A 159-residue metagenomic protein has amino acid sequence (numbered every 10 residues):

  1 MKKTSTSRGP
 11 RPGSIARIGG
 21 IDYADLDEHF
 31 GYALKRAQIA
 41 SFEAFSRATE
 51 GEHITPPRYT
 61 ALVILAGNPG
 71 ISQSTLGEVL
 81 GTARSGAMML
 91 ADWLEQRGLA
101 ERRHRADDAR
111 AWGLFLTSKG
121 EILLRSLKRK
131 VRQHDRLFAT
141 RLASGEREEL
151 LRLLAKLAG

Functional and structural regions predicted by a protein language model:
M1-E52, K156: N-terminal leader segment of winged-helix/HTH proteins
K2-T4, R8, G13, F42 (+2 more regions): Charged, amphipathic alpha-helical coiled-coil/dimerization segments
A33, A40, A44, T60-V63 (+2 more regions): Pre-recognition alpha-helix immediately N-terminal to the DNA-recognition helix within helix-turn-helix or winged-helix
K35-Q38, V63-G67, K128, A155: Short, locally clustered residues in the helix-turn-helix/winged-helix DNA-binding domain
H53, P69-G70, G81, A143: Central "turn" residue of the DNA-binding helix-turn-helix
Q73: Helix-turn-helix DNA-binding elements, focusing on the entry/boundary residues of the two helices that contact DNA
G77: The alpha-helix within a helix-turn-helix
A83-G86: Helix-turn-helix DNA-binding motif, specifically the short coil turn and the N-cap/start of the second
